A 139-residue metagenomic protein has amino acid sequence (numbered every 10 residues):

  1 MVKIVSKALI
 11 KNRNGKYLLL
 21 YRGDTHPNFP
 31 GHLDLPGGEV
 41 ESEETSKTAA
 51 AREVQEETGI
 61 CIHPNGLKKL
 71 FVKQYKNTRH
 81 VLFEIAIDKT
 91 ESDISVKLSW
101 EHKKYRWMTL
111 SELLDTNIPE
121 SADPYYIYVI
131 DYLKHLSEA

Functional and structural regions predicted by a protein language model:
M1-L18, E39: Conserved N-terminal beta-strand and adjoining loop/helix that marks the start of the Nudix/MutT-like hydrolase domain
K3, N12, F71-I94, R106 (+2 more regions): Active-site-adjacent beta-strand/loop module that shapes the phosphate/pyrophosphate-binding cleft
V5, N14, F29-P30, R79 (+1 more regions): A structure-centric signal for secondary-structure junctions around beta-strands
K16-E56: Conserved Nudix-box catalytic region and its N-terminal flanking loop in Nudix hydrolases and closely related
P30, S99-A139: Nudix hydrolase/Nudix homology domain
C61-L70: A short coil-to-beta-strand element that immediately follows conserved catalytic motifs
